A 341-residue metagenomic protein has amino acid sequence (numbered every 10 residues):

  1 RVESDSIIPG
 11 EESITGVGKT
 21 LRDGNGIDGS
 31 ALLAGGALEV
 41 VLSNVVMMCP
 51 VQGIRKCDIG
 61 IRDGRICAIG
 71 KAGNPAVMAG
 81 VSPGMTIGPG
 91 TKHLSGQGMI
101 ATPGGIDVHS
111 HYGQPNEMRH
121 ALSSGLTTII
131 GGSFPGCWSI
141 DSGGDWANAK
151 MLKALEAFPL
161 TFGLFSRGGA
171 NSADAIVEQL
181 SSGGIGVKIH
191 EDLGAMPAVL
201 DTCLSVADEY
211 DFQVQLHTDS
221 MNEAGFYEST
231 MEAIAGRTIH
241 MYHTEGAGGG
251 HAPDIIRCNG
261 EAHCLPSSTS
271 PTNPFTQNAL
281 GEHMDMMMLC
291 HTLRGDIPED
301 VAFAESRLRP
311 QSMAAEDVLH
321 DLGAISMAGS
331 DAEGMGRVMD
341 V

Functional and structural regions predicted by a protein language model:
R1-A31, G70-K71, P83-T102, M118-D211 (+1 more regions): Divalent-metal coordination cores built from histidine and acidic residues
A34, M47-D58: Acidic, glycine-enriched loop/beta-strand segments at the rims of small-molecule binding/catalytic pockets
G35-L42, V51, R62-R65, A76-T127: Replace "His-x-His-based motif
S43-N44, A68, H243: Extracellular/lumenal ectodomain signal focusing on beta-strand-rich modules and carbohydrate-recognition contexts
V45, G64, D331: Residue-level signal for inorganic ion chemistry
R55-K56, G70-V77: A short acidic/small-residue loop/turn micro-motif
K56-A68: Conserved beta-strand hairpin/beta-sheet module of binuclear metal-dependent hydrolase folds, prominently
V187-D317, D321-D340: Active-site core of metal-dependent hydrolases
